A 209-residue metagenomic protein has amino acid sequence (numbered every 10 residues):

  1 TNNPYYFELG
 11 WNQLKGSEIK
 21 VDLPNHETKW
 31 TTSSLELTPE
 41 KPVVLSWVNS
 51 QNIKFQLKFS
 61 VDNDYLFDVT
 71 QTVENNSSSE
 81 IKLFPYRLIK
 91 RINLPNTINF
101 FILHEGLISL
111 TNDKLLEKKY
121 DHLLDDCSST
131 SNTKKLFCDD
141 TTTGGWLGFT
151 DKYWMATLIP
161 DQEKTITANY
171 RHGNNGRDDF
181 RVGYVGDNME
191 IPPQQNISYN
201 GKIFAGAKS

Functional and structural regions predicted by a protein language model:
T1-S209: Soluble non-transmembrane domains of integral membrane proteins
